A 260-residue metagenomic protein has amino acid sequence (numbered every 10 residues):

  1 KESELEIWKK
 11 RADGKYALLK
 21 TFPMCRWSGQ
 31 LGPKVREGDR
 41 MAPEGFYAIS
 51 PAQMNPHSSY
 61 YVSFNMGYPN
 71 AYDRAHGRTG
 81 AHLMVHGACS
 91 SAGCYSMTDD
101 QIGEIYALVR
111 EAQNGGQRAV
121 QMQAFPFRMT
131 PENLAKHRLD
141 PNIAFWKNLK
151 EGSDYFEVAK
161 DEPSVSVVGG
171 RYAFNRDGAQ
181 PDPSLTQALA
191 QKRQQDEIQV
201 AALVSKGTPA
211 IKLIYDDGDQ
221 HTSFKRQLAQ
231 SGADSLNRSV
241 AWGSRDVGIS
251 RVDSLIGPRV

Functional and structural regions predicted by a protein language model:
K1-E6, A12-Y16: Primarily extracytoplasmic ectodomains and periplasmic/lumenal surface modules that are beta-strand-rich
E4-K9, R26-E37, E44-S50, E104-L108 (+2 more regions): N-terminal post-signal-peptidase region of extra-cytosolic proteins
R11-C25: Short Gly/aromatic-enriched secondary-structure transition segments
T21-L31, M122-T130: Acidic helix-start/capping segments at beta-turn-to-alpha-helix junctions
G38-L189: Exported/periplasmic cell-wall-interacting domains
F125-V260: Low-complexity, Gly/Ser/Thr/Pro-rich intrinsically disordered linker/tail segments
